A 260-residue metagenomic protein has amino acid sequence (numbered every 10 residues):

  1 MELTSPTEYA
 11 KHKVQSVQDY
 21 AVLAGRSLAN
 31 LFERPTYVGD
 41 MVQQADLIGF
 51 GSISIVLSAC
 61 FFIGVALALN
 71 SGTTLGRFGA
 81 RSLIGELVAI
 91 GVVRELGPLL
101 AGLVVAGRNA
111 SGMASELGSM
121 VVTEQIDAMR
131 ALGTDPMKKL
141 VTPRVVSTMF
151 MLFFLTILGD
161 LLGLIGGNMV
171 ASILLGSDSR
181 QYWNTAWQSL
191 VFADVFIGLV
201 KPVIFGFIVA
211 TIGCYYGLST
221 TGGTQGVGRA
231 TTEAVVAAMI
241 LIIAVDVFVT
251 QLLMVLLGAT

Functional and structural regions predicted by a protein language model:
M1-G39, Y216-T221: Short, membrane-interfacial amphipathic segments enriched in basic
E33-S58, M239: Membrane-interface helix starts
D46-L100, V104: Active-site cofactor/substrate anionic-group-binding motifs, chiefly glycine- and Lys/Arg-rich phosphate-binding loops
A59-F62, G102, T142-A171, I204 (+3 more regions): Hydrophobic alpha-helical transmembrane segments that constitute the membrane-spanning cores of multi-pass membrane
N70-V93, L161-V203, T211-E233, L253-T260: Membrane-interfacial helix-loop-helix connectors in multipass membrane proteins
I84-D127, I212: Hydrophobic alpha-helical transmembrane segments of multi-pass membrane transport proteins
L117-T142, G223-V227: Short cytoplasmic-facing helical segments at TM-TM junctions of multi-pass membrane proteins
E124, D135-T156, A230, A234: Start (N-cap) of specific transmembrane helices in multi-pass transporter permeases
